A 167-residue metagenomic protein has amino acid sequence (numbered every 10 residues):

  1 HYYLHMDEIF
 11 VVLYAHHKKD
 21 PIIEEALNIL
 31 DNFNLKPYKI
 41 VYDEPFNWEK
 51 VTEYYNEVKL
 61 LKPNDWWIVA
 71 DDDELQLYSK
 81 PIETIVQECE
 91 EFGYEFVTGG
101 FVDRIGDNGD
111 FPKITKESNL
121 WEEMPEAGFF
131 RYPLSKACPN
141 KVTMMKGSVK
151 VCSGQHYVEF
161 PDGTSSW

Functional and structural regions predicted by a protein language model:
H1-E8: Short, acidic, metal-binding catalytic loop of nucleotide-sugar glycosyltransferases
I9-A15: Short internal beta-strands
L13, K39-V41, T98-F101: Residue-level recognition of beta-strand->loop/alpha-helix junctions
A15, E74, F101-D103: Short, flexible loop/turn elements at secondary-structure junctions
H17-A70, L77-Y78: Active-site-proximal specificity loops/subdomain of glycosyltransferases
W48-E53, Y78-W167: Catalytic-site signature of metal-activated, phosphate-bearing donor transferases, centered on the GT-A/GT-A-like
